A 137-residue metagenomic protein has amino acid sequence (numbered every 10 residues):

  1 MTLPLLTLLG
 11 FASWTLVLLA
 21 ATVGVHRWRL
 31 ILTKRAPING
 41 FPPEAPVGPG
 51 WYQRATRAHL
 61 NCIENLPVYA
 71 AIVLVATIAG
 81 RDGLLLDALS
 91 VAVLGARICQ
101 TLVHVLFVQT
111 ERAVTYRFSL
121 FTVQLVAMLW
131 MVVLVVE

Functional and structural regions predicted by a protein language model:
T2-F41: N-terminal signal-anchor transmembrane alpha helix
G10-S13, H59, V91, G95 (+1 more regions): Hydrophobic residues within alpha-helical transmembrane segments of multi-pass solute transporters/permease subunits
W14-T22, V68, A96, Q100 (+1 more regions): Alpha-helical transmembrane segments of multipass membrane proteins
P42-P67: Membrane interfacial helix-start motif at the N-side
L60-V75, L125-M128: Core segments of transmembrane alpha-helices that mediate helix-helix packing or line hydrophobic substrate/ligand
I72-G95: Short alpha-helical packing/oligomerization segments
C99-V126: Interfacial loop-to-transmembrane junctions
L129-E137: Juxtamembrane boundary at the C-terminal end of a transmembrane helix
